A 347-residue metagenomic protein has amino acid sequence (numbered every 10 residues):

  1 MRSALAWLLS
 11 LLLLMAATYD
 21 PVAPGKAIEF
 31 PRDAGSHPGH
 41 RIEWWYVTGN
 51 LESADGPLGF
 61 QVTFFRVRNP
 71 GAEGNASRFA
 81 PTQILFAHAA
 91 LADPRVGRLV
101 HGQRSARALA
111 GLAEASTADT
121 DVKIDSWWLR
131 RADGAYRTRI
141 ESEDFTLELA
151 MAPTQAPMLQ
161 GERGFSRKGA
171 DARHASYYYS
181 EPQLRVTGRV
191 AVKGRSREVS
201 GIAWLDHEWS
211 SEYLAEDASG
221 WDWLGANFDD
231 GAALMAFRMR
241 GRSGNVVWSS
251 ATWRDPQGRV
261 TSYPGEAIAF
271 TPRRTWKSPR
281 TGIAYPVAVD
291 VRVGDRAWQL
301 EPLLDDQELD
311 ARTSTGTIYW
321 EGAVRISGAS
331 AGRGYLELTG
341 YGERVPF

Functional and structural regions predicted by a protein language model:
M1-A4: Positively charged n-region of N-terminal signal peptides that target proteins for export
A6-M15: Bacterial N-terminal signal peptides
A17-F347: Structured soluble/peripheral alpha/beta segments that form catalytic or ligand/cofactor-binding pockets
